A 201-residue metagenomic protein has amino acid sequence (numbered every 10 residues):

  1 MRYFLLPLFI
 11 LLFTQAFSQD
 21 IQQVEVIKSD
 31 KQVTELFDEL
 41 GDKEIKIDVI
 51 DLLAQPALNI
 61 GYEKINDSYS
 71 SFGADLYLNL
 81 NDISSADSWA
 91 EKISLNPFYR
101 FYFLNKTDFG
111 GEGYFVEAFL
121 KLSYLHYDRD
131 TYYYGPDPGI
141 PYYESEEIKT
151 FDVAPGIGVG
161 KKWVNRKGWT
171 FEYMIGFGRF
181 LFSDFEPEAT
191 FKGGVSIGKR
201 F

Functional and structural regions predicted by a protein language model:
M1-F37: Cleavable N-terminal export/targeting peptides
D20-V26, F101, A189-F201: Outer-membrane beta-barrel "beta-signal"
E35-D42, S68-Y69, D87-W89, L104-G113 (+2 more regions): Short loop/turn motifs that connect adjacent beta-strands in outer-membrane beta-barrel proteins
E39-L53, S71-D82, Y173-L181: Transmembrane beta-strand segments that form the barrel wall of outer-membrane beta-barrel proteins
G41-K43, A54-L58, W89-L95, E112 (+2 more regions): Residues that define the transmembrane beta-barrel architecture of outer-membrane proteins
I60-K64, P97-F101, A118-L122, P155-K161 (+2 more regions): Residues on the lipid-exposed face of transmembrane beta-strands in outer-membrane beta-barrel proteins
Y77-K92, L122-F151: Flexible, solvent-exposed loop segments that connect beta-strands
L80-S84, N105-T107, Y124-D130, N165 (+1 more regions): Gram-negative outer-membrane beta-barrel proteins
